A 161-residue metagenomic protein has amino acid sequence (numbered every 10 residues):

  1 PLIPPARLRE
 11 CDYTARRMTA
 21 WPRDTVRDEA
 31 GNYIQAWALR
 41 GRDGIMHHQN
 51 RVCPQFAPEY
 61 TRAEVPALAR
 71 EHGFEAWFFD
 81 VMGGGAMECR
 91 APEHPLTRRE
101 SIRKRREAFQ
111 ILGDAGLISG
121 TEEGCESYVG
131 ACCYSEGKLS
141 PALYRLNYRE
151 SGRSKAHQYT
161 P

Functional and structural regions predicted by a protein language model:
P1-P161: Aromatic- and carboxylate-enriched substrate-binding clefts and catalytic-loop regions of carbohydrate-active enzymes
